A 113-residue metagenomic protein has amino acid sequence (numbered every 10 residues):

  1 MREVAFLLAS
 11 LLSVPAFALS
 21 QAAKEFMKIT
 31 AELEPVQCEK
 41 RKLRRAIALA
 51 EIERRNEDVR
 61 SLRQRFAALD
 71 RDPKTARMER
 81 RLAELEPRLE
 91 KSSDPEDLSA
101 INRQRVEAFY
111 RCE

Functional and structural regions predicted by a protein language model:
R2-L7: Sec-dependent signal peptide recognition, specifically the positively charged N-region followed immediately by
S13-P15: N-terminal signal peptide c-region/cleavage motif recognized by signal peptidases
A18-E57, Y110-C112: Immediate post-signal-peptide N-terminus of mature secreted/exported proteins
R63-E113: Compact alpha-helical subdomains of small soluble proteins
